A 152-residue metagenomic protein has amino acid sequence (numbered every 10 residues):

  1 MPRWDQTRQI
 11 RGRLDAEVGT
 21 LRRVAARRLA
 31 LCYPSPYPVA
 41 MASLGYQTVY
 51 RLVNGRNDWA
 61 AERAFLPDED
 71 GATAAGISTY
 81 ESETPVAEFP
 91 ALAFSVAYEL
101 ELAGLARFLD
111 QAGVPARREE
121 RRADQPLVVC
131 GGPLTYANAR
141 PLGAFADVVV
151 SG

Functional and structural regions predicted by a protein language model:
M1-A25, T73-S78: Short N-terminal or domain-adjacent regulatory/targeting segments
G12, R51, G55, R107 (+1 more regions): Charged/polar, solvent-exposed surface patches and flexible loops
A26-R28, Q125: A structure-centric signal for secondary-structure junctions around beta-strands
L29-P34, A40-R51, D58-P67, T73-S78 (+1 more regions): Low-complexity, highly charged intrinsically disordered N-terminal segments that act as targeting/localization
P38-V39, E101: Eukaryotic short linear interaction motifs
R56-N57, A112: Residues at alpha-helix termini
L66-G152: Glycine-rich beta-alpha loop elements in corrinoid/cobalamin-binding modules across cobalamin-dependent enzymes
